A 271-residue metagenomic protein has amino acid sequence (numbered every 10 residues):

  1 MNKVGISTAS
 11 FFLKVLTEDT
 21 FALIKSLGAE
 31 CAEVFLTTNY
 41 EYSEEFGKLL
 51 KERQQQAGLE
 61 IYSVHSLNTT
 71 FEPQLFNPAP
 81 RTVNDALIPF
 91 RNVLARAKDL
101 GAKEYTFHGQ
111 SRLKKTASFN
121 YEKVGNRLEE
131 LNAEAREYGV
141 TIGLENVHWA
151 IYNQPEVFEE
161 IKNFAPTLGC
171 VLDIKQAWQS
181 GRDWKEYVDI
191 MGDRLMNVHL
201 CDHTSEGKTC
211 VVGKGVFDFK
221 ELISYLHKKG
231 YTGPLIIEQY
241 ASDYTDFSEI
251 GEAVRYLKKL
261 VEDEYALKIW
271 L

Functional and structural regions predicted by a protein language model:
M1-G5, K14-G28, G101-K103, E129 (+3 more regions): Histidine-acidic metal/acid-base catalytic patches
M1-L94, K98, R136, G169 (+1 more regions): N-terminal pre-domain/capping segments
A9-F11, F35-N39, S66-T69, Q110-R112 (+4 more regions): Active-site beta-loop-alpha junctions enriched in small/polar residues
E18, Q56, P73-G169, Q179 (+1 more regions): Active-site acidic/histidine proton-transfer and metal-coordination neighborhood in alpha/beta enzyme cores
S43-E45, L75-R81, T116-Y121, D183 (+2 more regions): Short, solvent-exposed loop/turn segments at secondary-structure boundaries
F46-Q56, R127-E134, Y187, E221-Y225: Catalytic-core regions built around general acid/base machinery
L50-K51, G58, P80-R81, S111 (+6 more regions): Alpha-helix boundary/capping detector
